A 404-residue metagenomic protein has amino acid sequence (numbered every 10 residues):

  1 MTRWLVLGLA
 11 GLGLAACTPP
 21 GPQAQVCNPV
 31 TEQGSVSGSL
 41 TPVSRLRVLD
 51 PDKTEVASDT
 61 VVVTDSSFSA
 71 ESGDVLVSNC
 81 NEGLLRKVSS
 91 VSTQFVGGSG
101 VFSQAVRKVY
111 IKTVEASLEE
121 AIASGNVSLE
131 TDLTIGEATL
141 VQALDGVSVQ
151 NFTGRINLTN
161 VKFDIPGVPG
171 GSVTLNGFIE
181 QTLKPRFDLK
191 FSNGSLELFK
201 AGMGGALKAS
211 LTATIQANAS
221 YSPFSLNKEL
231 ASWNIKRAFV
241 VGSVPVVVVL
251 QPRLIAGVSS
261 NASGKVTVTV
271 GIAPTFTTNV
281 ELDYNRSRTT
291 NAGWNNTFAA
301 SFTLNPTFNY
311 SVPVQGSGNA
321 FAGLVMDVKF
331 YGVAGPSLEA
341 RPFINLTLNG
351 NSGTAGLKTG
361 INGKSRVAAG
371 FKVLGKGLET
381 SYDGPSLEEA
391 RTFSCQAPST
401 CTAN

Functional and structural regions predicted by a protein language model:
M1-V6: Bacterial N-terminal signal peptides that target proteins for export
G13-A16: C-terminal motif of bacterial Sec signal peptides marking the signal peptidase cleavage site
T18-P20: Bacterial signal peptide processing site
Q23-D74, G97-V147: Preference for solvent-exposed, low-hydrophobicity sequence contexts
Q25-P29, C80, C395, C401-A403: Cysteine-centric signal of extracytoplasmic or virion-exposed proteins
S67-V96: Ser/Thr/Gly-rich low-complexity blocks that favor extended beta-strand/coil architectures
N81, V127-P166, S172-N176: Outer-membrane beta-barrel initiation region
T153-A403: Membrane-lipid interaction segments
